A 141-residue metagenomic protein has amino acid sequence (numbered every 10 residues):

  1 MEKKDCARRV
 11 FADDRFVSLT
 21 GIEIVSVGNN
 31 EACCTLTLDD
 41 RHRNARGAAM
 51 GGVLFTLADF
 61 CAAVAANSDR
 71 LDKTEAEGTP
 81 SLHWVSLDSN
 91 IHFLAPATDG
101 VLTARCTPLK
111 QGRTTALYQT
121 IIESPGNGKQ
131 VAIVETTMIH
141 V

Functional and structural regions predicted by a protein language model:
M1-V141: Terminal targeting signals and extreme-terminal segments of soluble enzymes
